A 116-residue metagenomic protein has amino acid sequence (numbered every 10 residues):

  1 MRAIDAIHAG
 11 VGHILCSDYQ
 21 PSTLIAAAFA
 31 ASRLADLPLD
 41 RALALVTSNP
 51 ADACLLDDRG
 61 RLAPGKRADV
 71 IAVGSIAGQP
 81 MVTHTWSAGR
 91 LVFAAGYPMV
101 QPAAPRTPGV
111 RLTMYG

Functional and structural regions predicted by a protein language model:
M1-A26: Short acidic/histidine-rich active-site segments
I25-R33: Short, small-residue alpha-helix embedded
F29, D40-L43, T47-G116: Active-site microenvironment of metallo-dependent hydrolases
D36: H/E-rich (His + Asp/Glu) clusters that bind or coordinate divalent metals
